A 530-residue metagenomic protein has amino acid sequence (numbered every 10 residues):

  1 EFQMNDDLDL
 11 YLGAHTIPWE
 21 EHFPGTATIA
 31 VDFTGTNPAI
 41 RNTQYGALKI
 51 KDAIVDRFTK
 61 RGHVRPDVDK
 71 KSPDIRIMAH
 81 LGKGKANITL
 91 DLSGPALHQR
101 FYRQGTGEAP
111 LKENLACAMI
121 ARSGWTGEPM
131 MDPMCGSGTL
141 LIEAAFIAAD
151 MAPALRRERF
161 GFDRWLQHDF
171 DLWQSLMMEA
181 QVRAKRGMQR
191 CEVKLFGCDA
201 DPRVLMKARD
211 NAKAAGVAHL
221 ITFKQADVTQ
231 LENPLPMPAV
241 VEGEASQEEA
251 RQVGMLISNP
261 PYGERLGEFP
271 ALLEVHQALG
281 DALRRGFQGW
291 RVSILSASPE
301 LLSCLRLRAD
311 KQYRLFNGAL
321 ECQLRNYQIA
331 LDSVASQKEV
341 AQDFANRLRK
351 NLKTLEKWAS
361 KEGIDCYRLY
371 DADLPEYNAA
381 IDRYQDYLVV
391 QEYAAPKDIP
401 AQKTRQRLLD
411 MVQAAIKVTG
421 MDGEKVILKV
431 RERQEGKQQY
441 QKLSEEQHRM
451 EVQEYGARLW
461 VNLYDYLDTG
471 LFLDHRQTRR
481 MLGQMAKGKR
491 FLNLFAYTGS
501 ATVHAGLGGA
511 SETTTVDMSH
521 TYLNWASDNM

Functional and structural regions predicted by a protein language model:
E1-T26, I77, C198, L205-M206 (+3 more regions): Non-catalytic accessory regions of SAM-dependent methyltransferases
Q3, G13-Y102, C366, Y370-D382 (+3 more regions): Non-catalytic substrate-recognition/targeting regions of SAM-dependent transferases
T26-I29, E128, G254, A457 (+1 more regions): Nucleotide donor/acceptor-binding cores
I29, F33-G35, D67, I77-G94 (+16 more regions): S-adenosylmethionine
A39-Q44, G105, Q337-V340, Q391-R405: Short histidine-centered catalytic/ligand-binding loop motif
G107, L111-E232, M481-M530: Conserved S-adenosyl-L-methionine
G267-A271, Q402-K403, L473: Short, solvent-exposed loop/turn segments at secondary-structure boundaries
